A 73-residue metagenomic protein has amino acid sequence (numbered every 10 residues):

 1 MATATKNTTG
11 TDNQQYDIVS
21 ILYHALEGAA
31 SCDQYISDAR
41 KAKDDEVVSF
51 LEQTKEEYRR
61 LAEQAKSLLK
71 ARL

Functional and structural regions predicted by a protein language model:
A2-L73: Amphipathic alpha-helical hairpins
